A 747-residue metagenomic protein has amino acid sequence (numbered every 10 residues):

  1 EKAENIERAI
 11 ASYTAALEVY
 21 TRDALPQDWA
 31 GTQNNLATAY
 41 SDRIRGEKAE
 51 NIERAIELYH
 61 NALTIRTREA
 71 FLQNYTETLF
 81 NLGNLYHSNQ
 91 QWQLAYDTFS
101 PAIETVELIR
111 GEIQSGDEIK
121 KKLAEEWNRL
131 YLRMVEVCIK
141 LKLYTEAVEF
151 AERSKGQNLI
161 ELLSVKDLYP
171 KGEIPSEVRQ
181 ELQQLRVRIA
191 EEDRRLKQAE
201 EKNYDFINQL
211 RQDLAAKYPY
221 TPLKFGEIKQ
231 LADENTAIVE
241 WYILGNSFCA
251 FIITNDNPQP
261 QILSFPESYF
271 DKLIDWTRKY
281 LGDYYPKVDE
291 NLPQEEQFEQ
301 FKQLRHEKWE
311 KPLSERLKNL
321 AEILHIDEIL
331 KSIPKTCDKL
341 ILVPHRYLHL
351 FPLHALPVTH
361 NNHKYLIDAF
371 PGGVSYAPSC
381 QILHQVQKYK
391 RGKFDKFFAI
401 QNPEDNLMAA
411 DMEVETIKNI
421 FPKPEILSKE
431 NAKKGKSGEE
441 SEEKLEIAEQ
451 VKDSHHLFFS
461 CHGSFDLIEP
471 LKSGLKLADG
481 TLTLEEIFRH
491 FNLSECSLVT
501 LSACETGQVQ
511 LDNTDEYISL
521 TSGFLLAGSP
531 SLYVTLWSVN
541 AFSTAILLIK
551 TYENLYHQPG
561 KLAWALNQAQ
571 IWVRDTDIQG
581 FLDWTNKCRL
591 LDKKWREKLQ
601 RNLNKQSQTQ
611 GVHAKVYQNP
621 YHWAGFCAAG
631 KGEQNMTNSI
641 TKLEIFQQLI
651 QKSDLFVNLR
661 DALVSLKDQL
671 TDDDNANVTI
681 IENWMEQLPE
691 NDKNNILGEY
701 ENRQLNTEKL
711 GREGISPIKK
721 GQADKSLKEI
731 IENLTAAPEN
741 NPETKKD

Functional and structural regions predicted by a protein language model:
E1, Q27-D42, Q73-N84, E125-R129 (+1 more regions): Conserved alpha-helical positions within TPR/SEL1-like repeat arrays
E1-E7, S41-R54, S88-D97, K140-E146: Short coil/turn connectors between adjacent alpha-helices in alpha-solenoid helical repeat scaffolds
I6, I10, W29-G31, I56 (+4 more regions): Start-of-helix signal in alpha-solenoid helical-repeat scaffolds, especially tetratricopeptide repeats
A15-V19, N61-T67, I103-G111, K155-G156: Amphipathic alpha-helical segments of tetratricopeptide repeats
W92-K364, G392-F398, F581-W584, I680: Amphipathic alpha-helical protein-protein interaction segments
Q180, D256, Q261, S268 (+7 more regions): Catalytic-core domains of enzymes
V374-K390, P403-D405, H455-Y556: Catalytic cores of nucleophile-dependent amide-cleaving enzymes
T544-N635: An often Trp-containing, charged/polar helix-loop segment at the C-terminal end of enzyme catalytic cores
